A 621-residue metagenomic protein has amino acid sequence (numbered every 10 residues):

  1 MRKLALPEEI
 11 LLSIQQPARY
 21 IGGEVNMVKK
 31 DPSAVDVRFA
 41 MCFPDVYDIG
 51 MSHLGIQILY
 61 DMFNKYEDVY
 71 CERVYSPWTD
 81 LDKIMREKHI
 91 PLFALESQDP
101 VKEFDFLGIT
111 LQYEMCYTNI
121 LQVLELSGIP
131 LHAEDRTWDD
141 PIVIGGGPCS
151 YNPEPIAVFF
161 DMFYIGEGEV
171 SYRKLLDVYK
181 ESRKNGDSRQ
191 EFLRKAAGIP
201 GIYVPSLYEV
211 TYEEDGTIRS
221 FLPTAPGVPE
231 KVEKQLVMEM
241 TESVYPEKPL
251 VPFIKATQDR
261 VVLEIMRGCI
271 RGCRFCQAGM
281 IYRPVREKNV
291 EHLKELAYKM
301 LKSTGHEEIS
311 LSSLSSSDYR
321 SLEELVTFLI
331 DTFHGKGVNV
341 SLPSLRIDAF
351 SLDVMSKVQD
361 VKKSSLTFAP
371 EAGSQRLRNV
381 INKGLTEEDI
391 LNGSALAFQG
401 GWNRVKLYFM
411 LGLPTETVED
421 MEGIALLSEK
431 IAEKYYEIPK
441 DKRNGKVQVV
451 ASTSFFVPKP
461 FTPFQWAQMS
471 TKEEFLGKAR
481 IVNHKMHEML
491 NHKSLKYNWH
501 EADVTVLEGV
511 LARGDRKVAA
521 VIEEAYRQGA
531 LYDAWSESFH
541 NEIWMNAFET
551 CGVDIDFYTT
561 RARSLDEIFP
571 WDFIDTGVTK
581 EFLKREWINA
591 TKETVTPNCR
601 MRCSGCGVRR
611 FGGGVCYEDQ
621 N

Functional and structural regions predicted by a protein language model:
M1-V28, S33, F39-M41, E488-N621: Radical SAM enzyme core and accessory elements
I10-A40, Y47-D48, P205, T211 (+3 more regions): N-terminal [4Fe-4S]-dependent radical SAM core
F39-D45, F63, L250-Q277, L301 (+2 more regions): N-terminal pre-triad scaffold of radical SAM enzymes
M41-C42, M115, Y298-K406, L411-P458: Conserved SAM/AdoMet-binding glycine-rich loop
Y47-G50, T79-D82, M115-Y117, S150-P153 (+14 more regions): Flexible loop/turn segments at secondary-structure boundaries
H53, K255-E291, R602-Q620: Canonical Radical SAM [4Fe-4S] cluster-binding loop centered on the CxxxCxxC motif and its immediate flanking residues
D68-D80: A short beta-strand-loop structural module common to alpha/beta enzyme folds
P77-L222, P463-D515, V521-E537: Glycine-rich beta-alpha loop elements in corrinoid/cobalamin-binding modules across cobalamin-dependent enzymes
